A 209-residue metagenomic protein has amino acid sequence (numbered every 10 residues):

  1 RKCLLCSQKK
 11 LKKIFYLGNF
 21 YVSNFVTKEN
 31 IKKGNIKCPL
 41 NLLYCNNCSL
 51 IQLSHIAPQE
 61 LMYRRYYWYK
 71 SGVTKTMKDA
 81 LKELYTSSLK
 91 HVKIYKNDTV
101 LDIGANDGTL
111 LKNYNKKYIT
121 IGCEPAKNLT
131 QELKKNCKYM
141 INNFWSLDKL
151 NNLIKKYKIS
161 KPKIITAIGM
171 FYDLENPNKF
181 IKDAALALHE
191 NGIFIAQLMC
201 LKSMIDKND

Functional and structural regions predicted by a protein language model:
R1-K75: N-terminal juxtadomain amphipathic helix that follows a signal peptide/anchor or precedes a small N-terminal auxiliary
S23-F25, F194-D209: Short, glycine-/aromatic-enriched active-site segment of Class I SAM-dependent methyltransferases
K96-N106: Conserved class I S-adenosyl-L-methionine
D107-K117: Conserved SAM-binding loop of SAM-dependent methyltransferases across substrates and taxa, primarily the Class I
I119-E124: Conserved SAM-binding motif I beta-strand of class I
N136-N152: Conserved SAM-binding strand-loop segment of SAM-dependent methyltransferases
T166: A conserved beta-strand element that flanks and buttresses the S-adenosyl-L-methionine
N178-I195: A short glycine-rich, Lys/Arg-flanked "PGG" loop and its adjoining helix->strand segment in the class I
